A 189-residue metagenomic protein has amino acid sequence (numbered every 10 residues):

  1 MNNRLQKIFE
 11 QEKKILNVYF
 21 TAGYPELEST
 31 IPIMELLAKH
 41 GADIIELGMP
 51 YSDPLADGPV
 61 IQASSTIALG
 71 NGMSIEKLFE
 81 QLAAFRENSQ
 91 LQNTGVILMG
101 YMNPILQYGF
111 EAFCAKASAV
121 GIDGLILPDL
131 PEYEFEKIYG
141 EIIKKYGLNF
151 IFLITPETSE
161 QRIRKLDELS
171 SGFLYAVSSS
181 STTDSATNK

Functional and structural regions predicted by a protein language model:
M1-E10, L27, Y51-A63, G70-A83 (+4 more regions): Active-site-adjacent beta->alpha loops and helix N-cap segments on the catalytic face of soluble alpha/beta enzymes
R4-Y24, G58-P59, S64, F85-M99: N-terminal small/glycine-rich loop or linker at the start of catalytic domains across soluble metabolic enzymes
Q11-K14, H40-L55: N-terminal glycine-rich anion-binding loops that anchor highly charged ligand groups
L16-T30, V96-G109, I151-T158, A186-N188: Active-site mouth loops of central-metabolism enzymes
N17, D43-E46, I126, F152 (+1 more regions): Conserved beta-strand positions in the central sheet of alpha/beta enzyme cores
V18, L37, I45-G48, A117 (+1 more regions): Conserved, mostly hydrophobic/aromatic
L98-D129: Glycine/proline-rich, positively charged, aromatic-decorated active-site loop/lid region on the catalytic face
